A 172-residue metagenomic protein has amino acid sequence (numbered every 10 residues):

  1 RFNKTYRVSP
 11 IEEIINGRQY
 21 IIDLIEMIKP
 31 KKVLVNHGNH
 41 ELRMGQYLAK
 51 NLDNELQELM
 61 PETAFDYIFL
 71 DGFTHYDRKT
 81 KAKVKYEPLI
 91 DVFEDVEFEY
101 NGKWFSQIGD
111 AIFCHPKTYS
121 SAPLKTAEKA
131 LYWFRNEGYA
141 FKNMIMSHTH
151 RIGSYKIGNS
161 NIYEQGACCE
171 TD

Functional and structural regions predicted by a protein language model:
R1-Y76: Core catalytic region of metal-dependent phosphoesterases/phosphodiesterases, especially metallo-beta-lactamase-like
I22-P30, T74-A82, T149-N159: Noncatalytic linker/hinge segments flanking ATPase motor cores
E26-K29, D91-F93, S106-I108, F134-A140 (+1 more regions): Flexible, charged surface loops at secondary-structure boundaries
K50-E128: Active-site-proximal loop/helix segment associated with metal-binding centers of metalloenzymes
A111, P116-D172: Conserved beta-sheet core of the metallophosphoesterase superfamily
